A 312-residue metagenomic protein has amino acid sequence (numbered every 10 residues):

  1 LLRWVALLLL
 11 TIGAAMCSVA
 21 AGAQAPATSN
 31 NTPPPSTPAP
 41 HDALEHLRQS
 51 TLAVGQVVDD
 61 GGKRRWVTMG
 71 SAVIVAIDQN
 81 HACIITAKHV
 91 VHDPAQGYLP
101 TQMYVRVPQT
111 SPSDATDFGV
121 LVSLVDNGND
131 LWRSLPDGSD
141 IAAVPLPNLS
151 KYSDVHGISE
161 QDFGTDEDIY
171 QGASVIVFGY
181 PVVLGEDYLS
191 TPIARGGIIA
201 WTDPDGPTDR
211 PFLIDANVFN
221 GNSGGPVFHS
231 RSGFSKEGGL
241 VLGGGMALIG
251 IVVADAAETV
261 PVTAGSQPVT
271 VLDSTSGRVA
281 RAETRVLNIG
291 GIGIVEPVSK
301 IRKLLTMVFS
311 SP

Functional and structural regions predicted by a protein language model:
L1-L2: N-terminal secretory signal peptides that target proteins for export/translocation
V5-M16: Bacterial N-terminal signal peptides
M16-A27: Signal peptide processing junction and immediate N-terminal pro/mature segment of secreted/exported proteins
E45-D60: A short, Trp-centered hydrophobic/proline-enriched beta-strand micro-motif
R48-L52, T68-M69, G97-P211, D215-N220 (+6 more regions): Serine endopeptidase catalytic core focused on the charge-relay Asp
D59-I84: A conserved glycine-rich beta-strand in the N-terminal activation segment of trypsin-fold
V75-I77, T202, S230, A254: Residue-level recognition of beta-strand microenvironments
A87-V90, G179, G196, L248-V260: Short beta->alpha transition motifs characteristic of CBS
